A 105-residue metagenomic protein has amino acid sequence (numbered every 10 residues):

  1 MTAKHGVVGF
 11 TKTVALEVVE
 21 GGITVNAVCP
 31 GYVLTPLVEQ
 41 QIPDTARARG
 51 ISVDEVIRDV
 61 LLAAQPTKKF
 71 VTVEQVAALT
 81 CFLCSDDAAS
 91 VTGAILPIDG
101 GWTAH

Functional and structural regions predicted by a protein language model:
A3, T11: Active-site helix of classical SDR
G6: NAD(P)H cofactor-binding loop motif with strongest signal on the N-terminal glycine-rich segment
V18-E20, V33, V71, C84: A short hydrophobic alpha-helix cap/turn motif
V19, T24, V91-G93: Short, small/polar-rich loop/turn modules that mediate ligand/substrate recognition or access, typified
N26, P30-G31, T35-P36, A94 (+1 more regions): Proline-glycine-enriched beta-turn/loop adjacent to the NAD(P) cofactor-binding site in Rossmann-like oxidoreductases
A27, I51-D87, V91: C-terminal helical subdomain
P30-Q40, D44, A48: Short, flexible catalytic-loop segment of classical short-chain dehydrogenase/reductase
T80-C81, T92-H105: Short C-terminal tail/terminal secondary-structure segment of NAD(P)H-dependent dehydrogenase/reductase domains
